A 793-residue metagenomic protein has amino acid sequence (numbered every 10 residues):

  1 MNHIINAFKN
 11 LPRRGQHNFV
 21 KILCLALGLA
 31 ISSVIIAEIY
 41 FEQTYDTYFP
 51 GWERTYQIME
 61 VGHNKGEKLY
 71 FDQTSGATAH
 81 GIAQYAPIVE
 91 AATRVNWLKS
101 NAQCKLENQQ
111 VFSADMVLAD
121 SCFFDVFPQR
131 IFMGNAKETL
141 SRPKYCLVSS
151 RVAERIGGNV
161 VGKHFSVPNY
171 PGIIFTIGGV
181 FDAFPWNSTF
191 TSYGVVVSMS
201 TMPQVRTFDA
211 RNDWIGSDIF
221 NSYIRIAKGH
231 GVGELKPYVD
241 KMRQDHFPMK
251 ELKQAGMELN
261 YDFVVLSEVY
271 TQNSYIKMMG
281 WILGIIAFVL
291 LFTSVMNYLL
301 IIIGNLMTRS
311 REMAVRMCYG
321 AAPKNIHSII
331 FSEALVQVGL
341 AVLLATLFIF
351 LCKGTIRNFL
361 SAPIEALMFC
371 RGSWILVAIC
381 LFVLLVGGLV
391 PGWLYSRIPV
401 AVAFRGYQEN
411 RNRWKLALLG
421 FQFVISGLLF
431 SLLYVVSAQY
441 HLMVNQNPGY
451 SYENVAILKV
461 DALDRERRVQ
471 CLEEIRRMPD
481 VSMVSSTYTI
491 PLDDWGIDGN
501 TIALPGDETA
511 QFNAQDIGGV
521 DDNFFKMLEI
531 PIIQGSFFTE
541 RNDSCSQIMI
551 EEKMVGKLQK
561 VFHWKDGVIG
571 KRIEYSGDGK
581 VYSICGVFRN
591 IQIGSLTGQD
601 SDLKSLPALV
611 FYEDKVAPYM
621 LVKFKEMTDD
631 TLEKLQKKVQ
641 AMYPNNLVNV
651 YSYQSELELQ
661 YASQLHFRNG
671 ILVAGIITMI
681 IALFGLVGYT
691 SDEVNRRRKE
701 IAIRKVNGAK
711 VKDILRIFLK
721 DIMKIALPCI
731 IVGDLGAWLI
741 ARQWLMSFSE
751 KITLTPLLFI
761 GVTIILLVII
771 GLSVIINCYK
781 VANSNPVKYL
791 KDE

Functional and structural regions predicted by a protein language model:
M1-I4, F8-H17, H230, Y238-V289 (+8 more regions): Membrane-helix entry/capping segments
I4-Q16, M296-Q337, R397-Q408, F684-I725 (+1 more regions): Intracellular coupling helices
R13-F41, I276-R311, V338-G339, W414-Q439 (+4 more regions): Hydrophobic alpha-helical transmembrane segments of multi-pass inner-membrane transport and secretion
H17, K21, L27-Y56, E60 (+4 more regions): Alpha-helical transmembrane segments
V34, Q244-D245, A334-I398, A438 (+1 more regions): Small-residue-rich transmembrane alpha-helices
E38-G76, R94-K99, Q446-V469: Membrane-interface junction motifs in transport/secretion proteins
A83, I88-V95, G320, L472-I490 (+1 more regions): Short acidic amphipathic segments
D120-M133, C146-Y275, E473, R477-L659: Mid-to-C-terminal secondary-structure elements that act as membrane-proximal/extracytoplasmic interface segments
